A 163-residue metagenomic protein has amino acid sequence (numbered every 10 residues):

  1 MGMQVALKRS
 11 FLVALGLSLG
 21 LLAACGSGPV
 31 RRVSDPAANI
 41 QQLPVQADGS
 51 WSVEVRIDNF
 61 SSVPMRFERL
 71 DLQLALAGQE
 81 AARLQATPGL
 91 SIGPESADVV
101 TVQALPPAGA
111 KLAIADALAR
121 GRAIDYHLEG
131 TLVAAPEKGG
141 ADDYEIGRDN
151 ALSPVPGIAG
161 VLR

Functional and structural regions predicted by a protein language model:
M1-C25: Sec-dependent bacterial lipoprotein signal peptides
L19-Q42: Bacterial Sec signal peptide processing site at the extreme N-terminus
V33, Q41-A82, A134-Y144: Post-signal-peptide N-terminal segment of Sec-exported extracytoplasmic proteins
A37-Q41, V53-V55, L84-P88, L112-A115: Short structured motifs
G78-L112: Intrinsically disordered, low-complexity Pro/Gly/Ser/Thr-rich segments with frequent PxxP/GP/PP motifs and embedded
A108-L162: Terminal connector regions
